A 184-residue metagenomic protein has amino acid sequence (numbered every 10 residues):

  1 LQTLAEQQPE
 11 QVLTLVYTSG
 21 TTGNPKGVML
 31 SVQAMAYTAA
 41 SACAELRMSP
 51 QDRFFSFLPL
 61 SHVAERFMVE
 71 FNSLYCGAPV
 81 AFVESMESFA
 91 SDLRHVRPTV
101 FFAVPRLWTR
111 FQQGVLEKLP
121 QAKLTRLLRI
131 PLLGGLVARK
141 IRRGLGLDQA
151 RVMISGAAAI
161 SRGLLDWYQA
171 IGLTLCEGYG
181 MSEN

Functional and structural regions predicted by a protein language model:
L1-Y17, N24, R47-R53: Conserved pre-ATP/AMP-binding loop-to-beta segment of ANL
Q2-A5, L128-L165: Alpha-helix-centered segments that form part of catalytic cores
V12, T18-T21, F54, P59 (+4 more regions): Conserved S/T- and glycine-rich ATP-binding loop of Class I adenylate-forming
S31-V32: Short coil-to-helix segment of the ABC ATPase nucleotide-binding domain corresponding to the Q-loop/switch region
A36-R53, L60-K140, Q149, A170 (+1 more regions): Conserved AMP-binding/adenylation subdomain of ANL enzymes
R106, G156-L164, L173, E177-N184: Conserved A3 ("GATE") glycine/threonine-rich loop of ANL adenylate-forming enzymes
